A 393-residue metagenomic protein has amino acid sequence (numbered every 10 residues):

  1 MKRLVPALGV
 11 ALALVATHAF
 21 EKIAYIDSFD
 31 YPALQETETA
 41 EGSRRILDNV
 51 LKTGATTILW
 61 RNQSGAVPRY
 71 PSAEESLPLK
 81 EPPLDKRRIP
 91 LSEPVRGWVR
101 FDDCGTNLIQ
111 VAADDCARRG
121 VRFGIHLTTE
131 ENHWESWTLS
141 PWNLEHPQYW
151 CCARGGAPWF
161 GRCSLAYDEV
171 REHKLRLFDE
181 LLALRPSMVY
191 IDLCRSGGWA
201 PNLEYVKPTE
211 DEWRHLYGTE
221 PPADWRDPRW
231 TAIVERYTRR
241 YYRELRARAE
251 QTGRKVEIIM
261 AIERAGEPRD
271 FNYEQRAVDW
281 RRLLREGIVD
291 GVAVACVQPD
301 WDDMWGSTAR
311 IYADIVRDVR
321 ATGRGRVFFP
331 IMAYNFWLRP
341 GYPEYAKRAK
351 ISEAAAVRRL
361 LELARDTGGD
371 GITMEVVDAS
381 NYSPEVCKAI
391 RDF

Functional and structural regions predicted by a protein language model:
P6-V15: Bacterial N-terminal signal peptides
K22-E41, P94-D114, G124-L184, R339-L360: Active-site-adjacent "subsite" loops/lids of carbohydrate-active enzymes
Y25, V121-E135, Y190-G197, R229-R276 (+1 more regions): Aromatic-lined carbohydrate-recognition surfaces of secreted/lumenal glycan-active proteins
Q35-T53, K80, D85-A117, E172-H173 (+2 more regions): Aromatic- and glycine-enriched glycan-recognition loops and surfaces that form the carbohydrate-binding subsites
I46-T56, A112-D115, R162-S196, R282 (+1 more regions): An active-site-proximal structural segment forming one wall of the substrate-binding cleft that immediately precedes
V50, A55-Q63, W280, L284-W305 (+1 more regions): Substrate-binding cleft of secreted/luminal carbohydrate-active enzymes
A66-N107, S136-L165, A200-A232: Aromatic- and acidic-residue-enriched carbohydrate-binding clefts of CAZyme catalytic domains
A223-R243, E250, R254-I311, P340-E362: Extracellular glycoside hydrolase catalytic/binding regions
